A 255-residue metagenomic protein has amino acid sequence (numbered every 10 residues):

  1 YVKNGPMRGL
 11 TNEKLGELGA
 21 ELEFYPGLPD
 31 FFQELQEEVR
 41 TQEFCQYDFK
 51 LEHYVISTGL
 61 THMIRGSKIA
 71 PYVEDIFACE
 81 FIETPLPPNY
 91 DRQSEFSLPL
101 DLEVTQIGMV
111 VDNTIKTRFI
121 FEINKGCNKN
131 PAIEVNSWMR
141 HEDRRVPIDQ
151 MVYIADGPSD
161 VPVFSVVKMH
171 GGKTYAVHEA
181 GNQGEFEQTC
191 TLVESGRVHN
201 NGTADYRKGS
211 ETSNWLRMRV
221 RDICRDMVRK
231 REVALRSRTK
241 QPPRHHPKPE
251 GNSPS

Functional and structural regions predicted by a protein language model:
Y1-D30: Metal-dependent phosphoesterase signature
A20-Y54, T58-S255: C-terminal cap/substrate-recognition subdomain and adjoining C-terminal extension of metal-dependent phosphatase-like
